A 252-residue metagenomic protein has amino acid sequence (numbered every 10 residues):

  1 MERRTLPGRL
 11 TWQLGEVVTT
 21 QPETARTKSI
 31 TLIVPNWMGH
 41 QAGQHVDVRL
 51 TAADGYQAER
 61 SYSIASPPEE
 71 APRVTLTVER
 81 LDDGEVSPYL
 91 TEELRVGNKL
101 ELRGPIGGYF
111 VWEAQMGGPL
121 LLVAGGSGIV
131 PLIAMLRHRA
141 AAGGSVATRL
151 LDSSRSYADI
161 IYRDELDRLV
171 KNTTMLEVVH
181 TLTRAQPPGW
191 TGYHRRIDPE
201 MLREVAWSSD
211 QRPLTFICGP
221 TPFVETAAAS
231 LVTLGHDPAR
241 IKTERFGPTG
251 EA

Functional and structural regions predicted by a protein language model:
E2-N98, S154-S156, T181-A185: Ferredoxin-reductase
G8-T11, A147-A252: Reductase modules of NAD(P)H-dependent flavoproteins
G43, G128, P220: Short, conserved phosphate/pyrophosphate- and ester-handling motifs at nucleotide-, phospho-/glycolipid
P68-R73, A114-G117, G144: Ligand-binding loop in jelly-roll beta-barrel domains
P105-M116: A short, basic/flexible loop-to-alpha-helix module at the beginning of a structural domain
P119-V130: Short, glycine-rich nucleotide/cofactor-binding loops
I129-A141: Histidine-anchored nucleotide/phosphate-binding helix
